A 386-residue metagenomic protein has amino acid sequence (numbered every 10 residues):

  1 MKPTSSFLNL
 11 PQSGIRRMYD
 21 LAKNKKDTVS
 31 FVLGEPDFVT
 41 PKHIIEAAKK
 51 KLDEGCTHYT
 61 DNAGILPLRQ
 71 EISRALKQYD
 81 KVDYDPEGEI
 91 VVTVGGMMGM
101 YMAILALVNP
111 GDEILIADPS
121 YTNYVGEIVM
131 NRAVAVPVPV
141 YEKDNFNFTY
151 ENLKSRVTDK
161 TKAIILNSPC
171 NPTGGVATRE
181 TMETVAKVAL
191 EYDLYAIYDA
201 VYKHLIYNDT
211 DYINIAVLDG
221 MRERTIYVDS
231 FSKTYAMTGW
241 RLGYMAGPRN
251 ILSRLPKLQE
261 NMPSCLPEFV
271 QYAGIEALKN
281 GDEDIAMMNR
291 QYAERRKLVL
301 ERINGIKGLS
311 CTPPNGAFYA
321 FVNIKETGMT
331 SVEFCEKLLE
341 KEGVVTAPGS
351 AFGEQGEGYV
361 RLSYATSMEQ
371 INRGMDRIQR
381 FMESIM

Functional and structural regions predicted by a protein language model:
P3, L8-P11, L21-K25, V29 (+2 more regions): PLP-dependent class I/II
K50, E54-C56: Conserved nucleotide-sugar phosphate-binding/catalytic loop shared by glycosyltransferases and other
H58-Y59, Y202: Intrinsically disordered, tyrosine-centered linear signaling motifs in cytosolic regions
Y59-T93: Conserved N-terminal alpha-helix of the aminotransferase class I/II PLP-enzyme fold
